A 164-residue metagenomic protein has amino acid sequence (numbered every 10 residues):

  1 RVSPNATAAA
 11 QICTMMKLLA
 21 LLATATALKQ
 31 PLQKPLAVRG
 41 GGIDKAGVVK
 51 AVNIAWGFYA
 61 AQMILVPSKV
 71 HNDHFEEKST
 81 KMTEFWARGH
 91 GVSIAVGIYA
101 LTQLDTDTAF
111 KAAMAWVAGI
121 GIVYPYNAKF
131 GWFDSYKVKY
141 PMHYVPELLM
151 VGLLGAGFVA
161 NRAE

Functional and structural regions predicted by a protein language model:
R1-A10, M15-Q33: N-terminal chloroplast transit peptides
A37-W56: Cytosolic juxtamembrane helix and N-cap/initiation of the first transmembrane helix
I54-M63, K81-D105, V117-A118: Core segments of alpha-helical transmembrane spans in multipass integral membrane proteins
K69-M82: Cytosolic, membrane-interface loops and tails of multi-pass inner-membrane proteins
Q103-D107, I122-H143: Membrane-helix boundary connector in multi-pass membrane proteins
K111-A128, L149-M150: Hydrophobic alpha-helical membrane segments
P141-L153: Small-residue-rich transmembrane alpha-helices that serve as helix-helix interface/gating elements in multipass
M150-E164: Membrane-water interface at the C-terminal end of transmembrane alpha helices
